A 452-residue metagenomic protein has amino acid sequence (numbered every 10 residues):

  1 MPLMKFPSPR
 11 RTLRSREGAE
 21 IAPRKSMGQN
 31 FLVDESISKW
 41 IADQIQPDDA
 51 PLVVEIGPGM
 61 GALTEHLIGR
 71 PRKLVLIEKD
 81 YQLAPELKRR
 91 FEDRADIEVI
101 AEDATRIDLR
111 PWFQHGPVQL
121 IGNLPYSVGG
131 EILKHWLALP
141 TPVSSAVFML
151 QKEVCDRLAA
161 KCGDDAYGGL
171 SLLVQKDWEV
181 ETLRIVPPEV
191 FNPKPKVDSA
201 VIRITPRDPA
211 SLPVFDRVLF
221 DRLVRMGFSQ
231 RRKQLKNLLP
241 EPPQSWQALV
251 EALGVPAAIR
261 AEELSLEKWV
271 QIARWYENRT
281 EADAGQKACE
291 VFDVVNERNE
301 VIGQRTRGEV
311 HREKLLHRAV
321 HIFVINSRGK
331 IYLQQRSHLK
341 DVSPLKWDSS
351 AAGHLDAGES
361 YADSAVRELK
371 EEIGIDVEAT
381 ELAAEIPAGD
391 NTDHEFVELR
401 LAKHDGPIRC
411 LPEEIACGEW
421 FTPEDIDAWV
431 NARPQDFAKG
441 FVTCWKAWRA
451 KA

Functional and structural regions predicted by a protein language model:
M1-R222, M226, E251, Q271: Catalytic cores of RNA-modifying enzymes
V197-V201, W269, A319, E395-L399: Short hydrophobic/aromatic beta-strand or adjacent loop that forms the aromatic wall/cage of a ligand/substrate-binding
V224-A284: C-terminal lobe and adjacent flexible extensions of AdoMet/dcAdoMet transferase-like proteins
A284-H321, S327: Acidic, metal-coordinating catalytic segment for phosphate/diphosphate chemistry, firing primarily on the Nudix
T306-G308, L345, A383-P387, N391-A452: Nudix hydrolase/Nudix homology domain
G308-H321, N326-R367, E371, I415: Conserved Nudix-box catalytic region and its N-terminal flanking loop in Nudix hydrolases and closely related
D376-A384: A short coil-to-beta-strand element that immediately follows conserved catalytic motifs
